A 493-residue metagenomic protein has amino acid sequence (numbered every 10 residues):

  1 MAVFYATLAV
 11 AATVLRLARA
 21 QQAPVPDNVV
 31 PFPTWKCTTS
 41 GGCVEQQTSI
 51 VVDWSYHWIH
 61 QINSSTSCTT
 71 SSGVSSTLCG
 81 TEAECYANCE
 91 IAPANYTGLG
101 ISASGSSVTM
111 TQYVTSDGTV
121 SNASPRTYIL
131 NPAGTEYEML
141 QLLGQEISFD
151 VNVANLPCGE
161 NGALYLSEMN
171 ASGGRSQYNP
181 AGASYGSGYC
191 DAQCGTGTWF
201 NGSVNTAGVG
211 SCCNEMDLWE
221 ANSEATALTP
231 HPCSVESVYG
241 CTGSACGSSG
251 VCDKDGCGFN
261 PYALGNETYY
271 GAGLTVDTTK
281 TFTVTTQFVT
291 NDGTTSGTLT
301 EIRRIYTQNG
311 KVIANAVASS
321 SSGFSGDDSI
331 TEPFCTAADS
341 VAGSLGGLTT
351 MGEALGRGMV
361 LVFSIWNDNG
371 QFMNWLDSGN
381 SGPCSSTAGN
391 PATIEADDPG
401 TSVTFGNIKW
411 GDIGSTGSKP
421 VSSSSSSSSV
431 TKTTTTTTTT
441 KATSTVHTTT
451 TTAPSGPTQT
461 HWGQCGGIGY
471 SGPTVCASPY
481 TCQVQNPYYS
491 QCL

Functional and structural regions predicted by a protein language model:
M1-Q22: Fungal secretory targeting signals
L17-N214, W219-S223, L348-T350, L361-S364 (+2 more regions): A long-range scaffold signal marking pre-active-site subdomains of enzyme folds
Q21-C43, N170-Y189, G208-G210, E215 (+3 more regions): Aromatic sugar-binding interfaces of carbohydrate-active proteins
S67, L78, H461-L493: Secreted, short cysteine-rich peptides and small extracellular cysteine-rich domains stabilized by multiple disulfide
Y128-P132, Y178-T279, S340-V341: Glycine-aromatic-enriched beta-strand/loop faces of beta-sandwich-type recognition domains, especially lectin-like
G144-E146, Y269-T283, R357: Trp-centered recognition loops
S422-P454: Extracellular mucin-like PTS domains
